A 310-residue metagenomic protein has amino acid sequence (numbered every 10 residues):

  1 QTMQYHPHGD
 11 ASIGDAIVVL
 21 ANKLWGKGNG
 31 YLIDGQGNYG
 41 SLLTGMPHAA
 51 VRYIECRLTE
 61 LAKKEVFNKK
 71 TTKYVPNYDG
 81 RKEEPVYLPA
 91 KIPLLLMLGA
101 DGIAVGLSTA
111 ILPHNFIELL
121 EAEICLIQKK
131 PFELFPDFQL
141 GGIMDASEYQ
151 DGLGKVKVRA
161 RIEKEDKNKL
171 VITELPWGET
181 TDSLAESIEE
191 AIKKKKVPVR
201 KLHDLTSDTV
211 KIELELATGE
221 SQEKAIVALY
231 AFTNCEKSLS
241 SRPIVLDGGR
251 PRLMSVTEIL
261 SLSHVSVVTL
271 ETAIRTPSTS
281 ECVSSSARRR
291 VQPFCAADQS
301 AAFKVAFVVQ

Functional and structural regions predicted by a protein language model:
Q1-K155, E213: Catalytic phosphate-handling regions of large nucleic-acid enzymes and associated NTPases
E60, L98-D101, L107-E271, R275 (+4 more regions): C-terminal interaction appendages of subunits in large macromolecular complexes
R289-P293: N-terminal helix-forming leader/targeting segments
